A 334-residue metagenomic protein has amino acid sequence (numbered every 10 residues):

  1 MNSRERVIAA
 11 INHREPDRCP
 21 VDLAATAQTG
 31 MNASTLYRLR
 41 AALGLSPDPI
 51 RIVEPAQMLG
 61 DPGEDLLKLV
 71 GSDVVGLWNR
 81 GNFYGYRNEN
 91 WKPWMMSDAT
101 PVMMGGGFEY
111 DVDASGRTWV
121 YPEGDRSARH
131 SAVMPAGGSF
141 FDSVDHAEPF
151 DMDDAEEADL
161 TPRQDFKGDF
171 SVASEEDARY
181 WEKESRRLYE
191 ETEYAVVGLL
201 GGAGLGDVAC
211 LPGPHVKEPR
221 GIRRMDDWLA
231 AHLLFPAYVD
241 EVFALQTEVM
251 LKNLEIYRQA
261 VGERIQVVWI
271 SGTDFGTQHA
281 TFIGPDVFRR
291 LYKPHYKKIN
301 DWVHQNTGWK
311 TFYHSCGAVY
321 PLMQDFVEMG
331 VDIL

Functional and structural regions predicted by a protein language model:
M1-A41, L45-I52, G138-L334: Active-site loop segments of alpha/beta catalytic cores
A27, G81, G116: Short loop/turn segments at secondary-structure transitions that flank enzyme active sites
L36-G85, K92: Segments that shape or occlude catalytic/ligand-binding pockets
L36-L43, R87-G116, E123-R129, P135-S139 (+1 more regions): Aromatic- and acidic-residue-enriched segments that line the glycan-binding/catalytic groove of carbohydrate-active
D65-L69, T100-V102, Y110-D111, R186-E191: Short, charge-rich binding segments
V74, E109-D111, W119, D142 (+1 more regions): Ordered hydrophobic segments in well-structured contexts
